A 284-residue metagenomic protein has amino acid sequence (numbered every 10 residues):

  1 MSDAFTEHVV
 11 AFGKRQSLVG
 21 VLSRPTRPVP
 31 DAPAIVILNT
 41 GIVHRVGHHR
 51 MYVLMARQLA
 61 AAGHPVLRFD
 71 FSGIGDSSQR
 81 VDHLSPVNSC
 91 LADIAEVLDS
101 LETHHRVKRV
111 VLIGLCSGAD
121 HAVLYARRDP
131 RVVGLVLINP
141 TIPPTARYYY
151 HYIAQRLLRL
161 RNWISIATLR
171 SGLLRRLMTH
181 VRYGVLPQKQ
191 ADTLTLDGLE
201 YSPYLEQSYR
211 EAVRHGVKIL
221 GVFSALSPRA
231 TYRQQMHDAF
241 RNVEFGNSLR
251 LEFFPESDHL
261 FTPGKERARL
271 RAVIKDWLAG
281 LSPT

Functional and structural regions predicted by a protein language model:
A4, A11-F12, V29, M55 (+2 more regions): Serine-hydrolase catalytic core
G13-T26: A short loop-to-beta-strand scaffold at the N-terminal edge of the catalytic core in hydrolase folds
P25-D70: Short, surface-exposed "cap/lid" segments of acyl-processing enzymes
L38-N39, F71, I138, F223 (+1 more regions): Alpha/beta-hydrolase
I42, F71-S78, I142, D258: Alpha/beta-hydrolase active-site loop signature
H64, F69-I74, P140, S224: Active-site loop/turn elements of alpha/beta-hydrolase fold enzymes, especially the short glycine-/histidine-rich
I74-H105, R109: Catalytic nucleophile-loop/oxyanion-hole region of alpha/beta-hydrolase and closely related hydrolase-like folds
E96-R159, T193, E211-A212: Primarily recognizes the serine-hydrolase "nucleophile elbow" in alpha/beta-hydrolase and SGNH/GDSL folds
